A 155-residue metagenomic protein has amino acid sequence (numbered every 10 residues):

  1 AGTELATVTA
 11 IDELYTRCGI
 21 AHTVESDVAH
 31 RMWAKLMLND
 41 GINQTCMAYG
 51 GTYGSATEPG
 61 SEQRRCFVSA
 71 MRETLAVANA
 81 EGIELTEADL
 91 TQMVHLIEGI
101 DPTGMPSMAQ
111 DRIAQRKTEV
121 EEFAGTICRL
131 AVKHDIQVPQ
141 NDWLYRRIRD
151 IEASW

Functional and structural regions predicted by a protein language model:
A1-A88: Internal alpha-helical scaffold of NAD(P)-dependent oxidoreductase catalytic cores
T16, A56-T57, R65-W155: NAD(P)-dependent Rossmann-like dehydrogenase/reductase catalytic/cofactor-binding core
